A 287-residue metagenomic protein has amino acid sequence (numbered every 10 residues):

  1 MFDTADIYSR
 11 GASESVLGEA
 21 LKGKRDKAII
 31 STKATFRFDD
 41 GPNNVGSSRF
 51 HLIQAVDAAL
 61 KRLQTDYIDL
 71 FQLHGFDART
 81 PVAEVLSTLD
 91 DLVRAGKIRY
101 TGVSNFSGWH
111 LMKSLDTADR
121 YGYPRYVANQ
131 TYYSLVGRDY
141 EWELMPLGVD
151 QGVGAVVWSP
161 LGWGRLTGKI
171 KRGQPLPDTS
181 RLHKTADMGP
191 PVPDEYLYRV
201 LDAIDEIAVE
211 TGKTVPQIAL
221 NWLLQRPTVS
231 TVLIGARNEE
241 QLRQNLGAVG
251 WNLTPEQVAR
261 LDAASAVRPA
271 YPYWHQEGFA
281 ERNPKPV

Functional and structural regions predicted by a protein language model:
M1, K24-A28, T65-D69, A95-R99 (+4 more regions): Short, well-ordered coil/turn segments that N-cap beta-strands
M1-I29, R94: N-terminal binding-site loop/beta-alpha segment at the start of enzyme catalytic domains that lines or forms
F2, L17, I30, A59 (+10 more regions): Conserved, mostly hydrophobic/aromatic
T4, T32, L70-L73, V103 (+3 more regions): Conserved beta-strand positions
E14, G18, V56-L60, L86-D90 (+6 more regions): Generic structural signal for well-ordered alpha-helices, preferentially at hydrophobic/aromatic core positions
D39-E143: Glycine/proline-rich, positively charged, aromatic-decorated active-site loop/lid region on the catalytic face
Y140-T179, T214: Aromatic-lined glycan-binding groove of carbohydrate-active enzymes
D150, Q174-E210, Q225-V229, R237-E239 (+1 more regions): Terminal-tail/helix-coil boundary detector
